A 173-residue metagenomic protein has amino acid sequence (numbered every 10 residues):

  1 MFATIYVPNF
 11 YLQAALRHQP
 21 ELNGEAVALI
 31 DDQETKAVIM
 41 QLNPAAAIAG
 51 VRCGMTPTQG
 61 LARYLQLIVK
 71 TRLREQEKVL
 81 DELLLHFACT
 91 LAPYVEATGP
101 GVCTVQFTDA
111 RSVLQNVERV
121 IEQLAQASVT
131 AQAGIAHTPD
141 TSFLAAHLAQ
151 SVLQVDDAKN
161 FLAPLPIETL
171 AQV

Functional and structural regions predicted by a protein language model:
M1-T104, D109-R111, Q115-I121, A125-Q126 (+3 more regions): Residues that scaffold, gate, or flank divalent-cation-dependent active/transport sites
I135-A149: Short, conserved secondary-structure transition motifs
A146-V173: Compact, charge-rich alpha-helical regulatory domains located at protein termini
